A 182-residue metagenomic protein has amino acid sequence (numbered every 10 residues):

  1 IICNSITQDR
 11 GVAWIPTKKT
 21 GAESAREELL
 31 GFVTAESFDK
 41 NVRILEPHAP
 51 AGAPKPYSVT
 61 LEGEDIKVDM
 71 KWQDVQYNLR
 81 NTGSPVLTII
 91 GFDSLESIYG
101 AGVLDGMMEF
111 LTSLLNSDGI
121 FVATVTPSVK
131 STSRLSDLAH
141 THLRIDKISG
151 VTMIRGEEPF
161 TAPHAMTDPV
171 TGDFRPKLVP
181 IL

Functional and structural regions predicted by a protein language model:
I1-S58: Conserved P-loop
N4-Q8, E36-F38, N78-T82, S113-S117 (+1 more regions): Conserved catalytic network of the ASCE P-loop NTPase/AAA+ motor domain
G11, N41, T82-L87, L115-T124: Loop/turn-to-beta-strand initiation segments
I15-T20, I89-D93, V125-P127: Structural motif
E27-L30, A101-L104, S136-A139, E157-P159: Short, glycine/charged-enriched secondary-structure capping and boundary segments
P50-S113: Phosphate-binding/switch loop-helix module in NTP-utilizing enzymes
D105-V129: Phosphate/Mg2+-binding loops and adjacent switch elements in nucleotide/diphosphate-handling enzyme cores
I120-L182: Phosphate-binding/switch region of NTP-binding enzymes
